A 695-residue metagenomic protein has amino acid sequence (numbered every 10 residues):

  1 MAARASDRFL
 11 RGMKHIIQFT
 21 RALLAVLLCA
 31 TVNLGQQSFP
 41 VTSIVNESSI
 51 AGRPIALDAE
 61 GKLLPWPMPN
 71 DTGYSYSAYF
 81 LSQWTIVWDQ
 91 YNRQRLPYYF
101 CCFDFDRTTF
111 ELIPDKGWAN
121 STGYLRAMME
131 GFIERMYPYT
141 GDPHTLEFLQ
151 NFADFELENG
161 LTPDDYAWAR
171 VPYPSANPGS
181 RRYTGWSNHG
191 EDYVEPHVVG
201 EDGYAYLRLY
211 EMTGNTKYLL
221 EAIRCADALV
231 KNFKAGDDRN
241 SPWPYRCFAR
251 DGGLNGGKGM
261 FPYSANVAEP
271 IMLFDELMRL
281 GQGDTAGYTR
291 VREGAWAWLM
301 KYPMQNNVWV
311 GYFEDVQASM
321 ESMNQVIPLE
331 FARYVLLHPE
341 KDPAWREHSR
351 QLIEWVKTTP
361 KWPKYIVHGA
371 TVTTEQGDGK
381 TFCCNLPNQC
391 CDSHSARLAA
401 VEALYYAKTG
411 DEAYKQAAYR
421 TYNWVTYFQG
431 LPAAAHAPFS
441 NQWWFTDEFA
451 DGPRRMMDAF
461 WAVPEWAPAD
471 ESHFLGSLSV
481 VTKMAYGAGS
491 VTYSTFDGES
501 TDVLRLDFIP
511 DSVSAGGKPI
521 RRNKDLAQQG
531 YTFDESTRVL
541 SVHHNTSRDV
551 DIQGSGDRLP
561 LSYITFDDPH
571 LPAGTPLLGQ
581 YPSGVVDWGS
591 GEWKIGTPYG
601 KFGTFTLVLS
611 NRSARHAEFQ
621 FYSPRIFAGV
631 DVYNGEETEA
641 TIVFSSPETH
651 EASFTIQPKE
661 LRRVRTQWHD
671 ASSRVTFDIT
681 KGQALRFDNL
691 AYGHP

Functional and structural regions predicted by a protein language model:
Q37-L125, P143-H189, R224, A228 (+6 more regions): Low-complexity, Ser/Thr/Pro/Gly-enriched N-terminal "stalk/linker" regions
F39-V41, K62-L81, M136-Q150, L209-I223 (+3 more regions): Structural helix-adjacent loops and short alpha-helical linkers that scaffold large soluble proteins
P54-M68, A78, P114-P138, L146-L149 (+5 more regions): Well-ordered alpha-helical segments within folded domains of soluble proteins
G73-Y74, Q83-Q94, T213, D227-N232 (+3 more regions): Non-catalytic carbohydrate-binding regions of carbohydrate-active enzymes
A450-L559: Non-catalytic C-terminal accessory modules of carbohydrate-active enzymes
P560-Y622: N-terminal targeting leaders for non-cytosolic proteins
T638-E648: Short, surface-exposed beta-strand/strand-loop-strand elements in extracellular ectodomains
T649-P695: Terminal, low-complexity interaction segments
